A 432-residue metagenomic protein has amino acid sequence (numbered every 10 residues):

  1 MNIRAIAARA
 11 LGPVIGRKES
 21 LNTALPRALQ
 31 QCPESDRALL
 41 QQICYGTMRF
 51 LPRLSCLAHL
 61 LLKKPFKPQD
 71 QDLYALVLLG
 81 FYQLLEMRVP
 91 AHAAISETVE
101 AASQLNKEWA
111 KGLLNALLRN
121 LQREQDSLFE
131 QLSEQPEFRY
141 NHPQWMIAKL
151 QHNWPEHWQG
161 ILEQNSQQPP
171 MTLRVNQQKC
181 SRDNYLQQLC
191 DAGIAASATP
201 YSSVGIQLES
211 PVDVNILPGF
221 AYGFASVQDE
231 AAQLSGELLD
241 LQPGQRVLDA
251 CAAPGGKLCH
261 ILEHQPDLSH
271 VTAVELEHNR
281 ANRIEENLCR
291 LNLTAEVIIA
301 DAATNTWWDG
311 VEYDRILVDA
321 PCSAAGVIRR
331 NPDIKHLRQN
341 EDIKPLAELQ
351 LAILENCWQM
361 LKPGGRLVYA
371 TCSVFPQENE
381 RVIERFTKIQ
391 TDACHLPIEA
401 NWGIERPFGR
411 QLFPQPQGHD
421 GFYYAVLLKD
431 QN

Functional and structural regions predicted by a protein language model:
M1-N432: S-adenosylmethionine
